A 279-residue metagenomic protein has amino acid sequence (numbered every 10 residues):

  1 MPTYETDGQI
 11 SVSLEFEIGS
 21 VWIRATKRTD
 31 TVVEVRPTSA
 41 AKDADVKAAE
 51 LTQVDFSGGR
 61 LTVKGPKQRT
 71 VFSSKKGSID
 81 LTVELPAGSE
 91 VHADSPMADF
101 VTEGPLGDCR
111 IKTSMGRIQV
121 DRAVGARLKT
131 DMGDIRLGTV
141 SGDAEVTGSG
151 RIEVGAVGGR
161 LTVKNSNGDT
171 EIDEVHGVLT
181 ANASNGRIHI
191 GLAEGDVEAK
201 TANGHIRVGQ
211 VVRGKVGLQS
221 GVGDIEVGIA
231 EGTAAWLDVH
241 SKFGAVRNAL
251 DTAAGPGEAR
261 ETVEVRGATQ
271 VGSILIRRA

Functional and structural regions predicted by a protein language model:
M1-A279: Intrinsically disordered, low-complexity terminal regions
